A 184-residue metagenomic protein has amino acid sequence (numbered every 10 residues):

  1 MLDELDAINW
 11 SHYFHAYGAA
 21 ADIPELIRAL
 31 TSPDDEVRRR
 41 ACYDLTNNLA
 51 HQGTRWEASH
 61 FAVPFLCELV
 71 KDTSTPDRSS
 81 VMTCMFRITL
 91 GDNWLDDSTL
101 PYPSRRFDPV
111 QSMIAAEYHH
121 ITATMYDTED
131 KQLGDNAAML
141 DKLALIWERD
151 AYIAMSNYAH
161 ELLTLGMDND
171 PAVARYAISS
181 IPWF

Functional and structural regions predicted by a protein language model:
M1-L5, D35-N47, M85, Q132-A138: HEAT-repeat alpha-solenoid elements in large eukaryotic scaffold proteins
M1-R38: N-terminal "cap/leader" segments of large eukaryotic alpha-helical scaffolds
A19-P24, A58-V63, A151-A159: Core helices of alpha-solenoid repeat scaffolds
E25-I27, F65-C67, E161-L163: Buried hydrophobic core positions in alpha-solenoid tandem helical repeats
P33-D34, T73-R78, N169-P171: Short inter-helical turns and helix N-cap capping residues of alpha-solenoid HEAT/ARM repeat scaffolds
R38-R39, S59, R78-S79, A174-R175: Residue-level detector of extended alpha-helical repeat arrays and alpha-solenoid scaffolds
T46-A50, F86-T89, P182: Structural signature of alpha-helical solenoid repeat scaffolds
T75, L90-L162: Acidic, serine/threonine- and proline-enriched intrinsically disordered linkers and terminal tails in large eukaryotic
